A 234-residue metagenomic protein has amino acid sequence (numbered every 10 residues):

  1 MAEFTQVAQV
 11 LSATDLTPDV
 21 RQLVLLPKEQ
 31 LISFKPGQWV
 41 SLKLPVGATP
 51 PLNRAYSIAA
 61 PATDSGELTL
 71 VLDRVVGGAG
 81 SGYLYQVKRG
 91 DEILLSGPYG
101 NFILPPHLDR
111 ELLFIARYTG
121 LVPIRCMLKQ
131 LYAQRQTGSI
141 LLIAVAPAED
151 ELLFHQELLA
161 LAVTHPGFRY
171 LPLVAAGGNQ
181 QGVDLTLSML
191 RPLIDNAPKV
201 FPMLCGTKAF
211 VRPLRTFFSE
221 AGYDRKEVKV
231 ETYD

Functional and structural regions predicted by a protein language model:
A2-F4, I143-D234: Reductase modules of NAD(P)H-dependent flavoproteins
A2-R89, A148, A175-G177: Ferredoxin-reductase
G37, G120, T207: Short, conserved phosphate/pyrophosphate- and ester-handling motifs at nucleotide-, phospho-/glycolipid
G97-D109: A short, basic/flexible loop-to-alpha-helix module at the beginning of a structural domain
D109, A133-S139: Conserved S-adenosyl-L-methionine
L112-I115, F201-M203: Conserved beta-strand elements of the Class I
L121-A133: Histidine-anchored nucleotide/phosphate-binding helix
